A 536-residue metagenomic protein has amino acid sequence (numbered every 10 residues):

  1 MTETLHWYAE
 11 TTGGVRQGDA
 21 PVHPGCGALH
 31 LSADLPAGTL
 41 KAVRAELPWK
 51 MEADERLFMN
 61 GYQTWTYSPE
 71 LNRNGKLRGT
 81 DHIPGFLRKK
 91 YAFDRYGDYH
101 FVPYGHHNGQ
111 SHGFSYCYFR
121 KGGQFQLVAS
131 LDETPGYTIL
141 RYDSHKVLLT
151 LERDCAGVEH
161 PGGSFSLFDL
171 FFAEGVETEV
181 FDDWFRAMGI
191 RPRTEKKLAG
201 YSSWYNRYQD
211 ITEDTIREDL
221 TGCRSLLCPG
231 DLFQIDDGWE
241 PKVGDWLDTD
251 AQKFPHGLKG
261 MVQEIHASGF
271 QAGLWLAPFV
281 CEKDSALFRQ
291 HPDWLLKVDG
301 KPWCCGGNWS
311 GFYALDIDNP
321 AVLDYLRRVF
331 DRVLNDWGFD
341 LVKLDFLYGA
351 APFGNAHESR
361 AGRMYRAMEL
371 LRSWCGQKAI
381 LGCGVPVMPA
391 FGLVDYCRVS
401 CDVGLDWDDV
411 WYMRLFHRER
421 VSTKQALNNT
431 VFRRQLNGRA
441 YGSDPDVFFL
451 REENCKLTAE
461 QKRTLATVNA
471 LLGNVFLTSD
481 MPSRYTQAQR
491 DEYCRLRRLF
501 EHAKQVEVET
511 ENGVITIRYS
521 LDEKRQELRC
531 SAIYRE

Functional and structural regions predicted by a protein language model:
M1-V180: N-terminal accessory beta-strand-rich subdomains and adjacent acidic, glycine-rich linkers that precede catalytic cores
E179-L198: Acidic/polar, glycine-enriched structural segments that form the non-catalytic walls/loops of the carbohydrate-binding
K197-Y201, Y205-D331, N335-G354: Aromatic-lined carbohydrate-binding/catalytic grooves of carbohydrate-active enzymes
R207-I211, E240-G244, F279-D284, G349-F353 (+6 more regions): Flexible loop/turn segments at secondary-structure boundaries
L258-I265, R360-K378: Alpha-helix-loop-beta-strand connector modules within alpha/beta enzyme cores
F288-D324, E369-R484: Glycan-recognition surfaces
G354-R363, V394-D395: Short glycine/threonine-rich loop-to-helix capping motif typified by GTGT followed within a few residues by an Asp-Pro
R463-L465, N469-L477, E507-E536: Carbohydrate-binding surface patches
